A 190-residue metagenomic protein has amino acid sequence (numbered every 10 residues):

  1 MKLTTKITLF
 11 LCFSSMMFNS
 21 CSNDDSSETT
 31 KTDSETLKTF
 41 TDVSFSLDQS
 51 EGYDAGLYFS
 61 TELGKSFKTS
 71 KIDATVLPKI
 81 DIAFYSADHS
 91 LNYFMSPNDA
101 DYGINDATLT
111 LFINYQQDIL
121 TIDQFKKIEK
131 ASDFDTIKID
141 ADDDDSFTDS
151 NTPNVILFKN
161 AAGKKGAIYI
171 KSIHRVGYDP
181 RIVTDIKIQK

Functional and structural regions predicted by a protein language model:
M1-T8: Bacterial N-terminal signal peptides that target proteins for export
T8-L9, F59: Short intrinsically disordered, low-complexity segments
L11-S15: Alpha-helical transmembrane segments
M17-S20: C-terminal motif of bacterial Sec signal peptides marking the signal peptidase cleavage site
N23-K190: Surface-exposed, beta-sheet-biased, low-hydrophobicity segments with strongly acidic/polar composition
